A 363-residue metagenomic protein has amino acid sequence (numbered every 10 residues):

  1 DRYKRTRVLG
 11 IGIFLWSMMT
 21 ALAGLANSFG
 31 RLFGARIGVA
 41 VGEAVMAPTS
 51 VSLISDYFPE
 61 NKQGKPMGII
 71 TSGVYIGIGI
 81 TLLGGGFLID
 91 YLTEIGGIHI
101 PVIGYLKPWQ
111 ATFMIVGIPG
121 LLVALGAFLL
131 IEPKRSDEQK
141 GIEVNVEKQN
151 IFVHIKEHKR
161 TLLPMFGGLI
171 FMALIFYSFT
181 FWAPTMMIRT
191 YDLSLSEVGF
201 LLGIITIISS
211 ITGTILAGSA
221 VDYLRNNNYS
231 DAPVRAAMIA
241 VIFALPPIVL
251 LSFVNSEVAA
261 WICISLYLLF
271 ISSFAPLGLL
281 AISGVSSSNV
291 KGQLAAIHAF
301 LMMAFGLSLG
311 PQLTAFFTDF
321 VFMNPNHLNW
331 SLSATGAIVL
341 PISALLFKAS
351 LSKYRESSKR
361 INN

Functional and structural regions predicted by a protein language model:
D1-G30: Conserved MFS/SLC helix-loop-helix module at the cytosolic interface between two early adjacent transmembrane helices
G34-Y75: Cytoplasmic helix-loop-helix junction between adjacent transmembrane helices in 12-TM secondary transporters
G64-T93, T206-T214, A299-P311: Glycine-rich segments within core transmembrane alpha-helices of 12-TM secondary carriers
I70, V74-I131: Helix-loop-helix hairpin linking two adjacent transmembrane segments in secondary transporters
V123-I131, L245-V254, L332-N363: Multi-pass alpha-helical transporter architecture, strongest for 12-TM Major Facilitator/SLC carriers used
F128-I151, S357-N362: Flexible cytoplasmic inter-helical loops of multi-pass small-molecule transporters
H158-A217, I271-A275, L279, G306-T314: Extracytoplasmic gate region of multi-pass secondary transporters
S230-G278: C-terminal transmembrane helical hairpin of 12-TM major facilitator-type secondary transporters
